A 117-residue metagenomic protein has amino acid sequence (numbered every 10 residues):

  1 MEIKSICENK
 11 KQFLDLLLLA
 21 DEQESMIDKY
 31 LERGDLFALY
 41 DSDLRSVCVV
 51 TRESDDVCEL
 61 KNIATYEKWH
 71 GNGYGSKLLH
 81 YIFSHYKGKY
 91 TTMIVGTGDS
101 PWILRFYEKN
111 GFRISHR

Functional and structural regions predicted by a protein language model:
M1-M26: Short amphipathic alpha-helix that is part of the acyltransferase structural core
I27-L31: Short loop/turn motifs at secondary-structure junctions and domain boundaries
A38, D43-A64: Conserved beta-strand in the GNAT
L60, I82-Y86, I103: Short hydrophobic clusters on alpha-helical segments that form packing/core surfaces in small helical domains
I63-H70, G98: A short, internal acetyl-CoA/4′-phosphopantetheine-binding micro-motif in the GNAT/acyltransferase core
W69, G73-Y81: Conserved acetyl-CoA pyrophosphate-binding loop and the N-cap/start of the following alpha-helix in GNAT-like
Y86-D99: Conserved GNAT acetyl-CoA-binding A-motif
D99-R117: Conserved active-site alpha-helix within GNAT-family acetyltransferase domains
